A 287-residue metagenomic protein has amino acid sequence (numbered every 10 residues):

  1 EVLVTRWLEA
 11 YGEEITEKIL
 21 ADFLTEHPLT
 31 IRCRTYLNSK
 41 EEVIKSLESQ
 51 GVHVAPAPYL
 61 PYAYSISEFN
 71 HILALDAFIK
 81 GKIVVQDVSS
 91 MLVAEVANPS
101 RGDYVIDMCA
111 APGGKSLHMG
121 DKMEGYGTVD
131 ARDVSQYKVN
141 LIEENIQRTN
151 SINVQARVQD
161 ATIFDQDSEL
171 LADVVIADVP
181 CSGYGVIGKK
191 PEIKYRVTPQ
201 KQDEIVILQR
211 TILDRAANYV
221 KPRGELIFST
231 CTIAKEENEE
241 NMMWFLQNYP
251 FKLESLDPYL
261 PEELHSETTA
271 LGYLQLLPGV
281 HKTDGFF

Functional and structural regions predicted by a protein language model:
E1-F287: S-adenosylmethionine
